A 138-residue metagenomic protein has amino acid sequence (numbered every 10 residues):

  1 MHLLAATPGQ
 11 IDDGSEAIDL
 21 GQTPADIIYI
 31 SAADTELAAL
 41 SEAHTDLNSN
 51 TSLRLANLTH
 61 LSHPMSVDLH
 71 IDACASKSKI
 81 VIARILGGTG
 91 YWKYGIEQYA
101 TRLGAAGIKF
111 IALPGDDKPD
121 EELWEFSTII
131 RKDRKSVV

Functional and structural regions predicted by a protein language model:
M1-V138: An N-terminal assembly and electron-transfer interface module characteristic of large anaerobic redox and radical
